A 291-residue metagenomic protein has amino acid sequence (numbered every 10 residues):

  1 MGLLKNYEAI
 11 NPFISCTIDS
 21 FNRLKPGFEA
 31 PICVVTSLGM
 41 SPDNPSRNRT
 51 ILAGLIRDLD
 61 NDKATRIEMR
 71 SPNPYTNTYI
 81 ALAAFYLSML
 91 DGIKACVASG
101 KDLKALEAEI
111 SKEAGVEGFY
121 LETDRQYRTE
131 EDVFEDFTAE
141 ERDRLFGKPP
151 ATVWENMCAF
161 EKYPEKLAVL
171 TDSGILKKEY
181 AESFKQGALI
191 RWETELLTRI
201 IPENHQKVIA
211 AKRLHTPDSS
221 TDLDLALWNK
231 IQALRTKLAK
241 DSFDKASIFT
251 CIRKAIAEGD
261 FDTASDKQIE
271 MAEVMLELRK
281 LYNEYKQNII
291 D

Functional and structural regions predicted by a protein language model:
M1-D291: C-terminal accessory/tail domains of diverse enzymes
